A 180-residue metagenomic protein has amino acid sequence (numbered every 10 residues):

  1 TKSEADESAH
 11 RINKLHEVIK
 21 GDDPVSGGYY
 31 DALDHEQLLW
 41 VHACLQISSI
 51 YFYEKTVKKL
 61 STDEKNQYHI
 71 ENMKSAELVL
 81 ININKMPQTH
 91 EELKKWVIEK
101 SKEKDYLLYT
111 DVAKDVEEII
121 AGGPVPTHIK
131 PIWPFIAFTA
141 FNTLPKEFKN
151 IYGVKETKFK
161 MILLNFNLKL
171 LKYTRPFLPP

Functional and structural regions predicted by a protein language model:
T1-P180: Mature, function-bearing regions of proteins
